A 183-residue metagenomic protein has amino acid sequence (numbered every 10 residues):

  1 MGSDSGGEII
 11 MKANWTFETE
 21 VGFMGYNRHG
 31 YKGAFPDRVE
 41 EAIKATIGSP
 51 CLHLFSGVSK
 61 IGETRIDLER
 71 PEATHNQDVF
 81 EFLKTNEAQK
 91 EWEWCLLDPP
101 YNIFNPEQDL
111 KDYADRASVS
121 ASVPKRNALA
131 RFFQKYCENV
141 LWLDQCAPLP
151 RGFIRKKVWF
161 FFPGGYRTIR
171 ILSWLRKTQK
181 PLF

Functional and structural regions predicted by a protein language model:
M1-D4, E8, T85, L96 (+1 more regions): SAM-dependent transferase fold signal centered on methyltransferase-like domains, encompassing both Class I
G2-E63: S-adenosyl-L-methionine
F35, L97-D98: Donor nucleotide-activated moiety binding/catalytic core segment of transferases that use nucleotide-activated donors
S49, E93, E138: Conserved acidic residues
S56-Q89, W94, I103: Adenosine-cofactor binding site in Rossmann-like domains, unifying the SAM/SAH pocket of S-adenosylmethionine-dependent
P99-A128: Mobile active-site "lid"/loop adjacent to the S-adenosyl-L-methionine
S122-L175: Conserved Class I SAM-dependent methyltransferase catalytic core
R176-K180: C-terminal lobe and adjacent flexible extensions of AdoMet/dcAdoMet transferase-like proteins
